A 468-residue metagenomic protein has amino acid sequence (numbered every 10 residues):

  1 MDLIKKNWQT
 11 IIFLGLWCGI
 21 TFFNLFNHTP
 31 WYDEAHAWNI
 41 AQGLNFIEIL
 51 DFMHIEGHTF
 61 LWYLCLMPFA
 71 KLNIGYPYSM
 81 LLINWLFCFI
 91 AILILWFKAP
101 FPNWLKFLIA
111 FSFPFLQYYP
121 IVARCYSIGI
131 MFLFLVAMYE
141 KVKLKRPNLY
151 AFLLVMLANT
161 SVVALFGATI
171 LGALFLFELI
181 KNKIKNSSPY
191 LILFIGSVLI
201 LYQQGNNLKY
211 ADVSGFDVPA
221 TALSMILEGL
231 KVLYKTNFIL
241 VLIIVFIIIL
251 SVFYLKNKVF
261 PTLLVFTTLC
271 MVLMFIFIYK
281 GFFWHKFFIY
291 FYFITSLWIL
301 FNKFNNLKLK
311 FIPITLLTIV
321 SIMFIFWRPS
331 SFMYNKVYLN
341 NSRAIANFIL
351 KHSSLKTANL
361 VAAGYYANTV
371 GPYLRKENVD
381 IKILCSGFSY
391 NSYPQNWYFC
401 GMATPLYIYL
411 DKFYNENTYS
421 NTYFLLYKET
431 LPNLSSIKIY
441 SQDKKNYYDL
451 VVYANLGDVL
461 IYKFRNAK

Functional and structural regions predicted by a protein language model:
T10-I11, G15, L82-W104, L250-S251: Transmembrane-helix motifs of polytopic, lipid-linked glycan transferases
F13, L191-I195, K303-R328: Signature aromatic-anchored transmembrane alpha helix within multi-pass, membrane-resident enzymes that catalyze glycan
G19, I49, F115-Q117, F134 (+3 more regions): Membrane-interface alpha helices of multi-pass inner-membrane proteins
W38-I40, F46-L86: Short hydrophobic/aromatic helix or loop-helix immediately within or flanking a transmembrane segment in polytopic
I121-S127: Short acidic/glycine- and proline-prone juxtamembrane loop motifs at membrane-interface regions of multi-pass membrane
F132, I278-N306: Hydrophobic/aromatic-rich transmembrane helices and adjacent perimembrane loops
M323-F388, R465: Membrane-embedded, lumen/periplasm-facing catalytic core of multi-pass transferases that use lipid-linked donors
S354, N359-A362, K376-K468: Luminal/periplasmic acceptor-recognition loop/helix of membrane-associated glycosyltransferases
